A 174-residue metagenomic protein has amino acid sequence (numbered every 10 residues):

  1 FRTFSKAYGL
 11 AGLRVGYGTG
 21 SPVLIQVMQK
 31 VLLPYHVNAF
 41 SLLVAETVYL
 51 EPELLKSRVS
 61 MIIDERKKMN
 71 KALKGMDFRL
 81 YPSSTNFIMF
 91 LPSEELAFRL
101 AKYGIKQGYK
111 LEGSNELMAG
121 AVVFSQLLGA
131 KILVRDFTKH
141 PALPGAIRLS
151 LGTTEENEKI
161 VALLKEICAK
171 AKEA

Functional and structural regions predicted by a protein language model:
F1-K74, F78-Y81: PLP-dependent aminotransferase class I/II
G12, S84-T85, P141-G145: Short acidic/glycine-enriched loop/turn segments that link adjacent beta-strands
M28, V123, I160-L163: Hydrophobic side chains in well-ordered alpha-helices
P34, V134-T138: Short beta-strand/turn micro-motifs at beta-sheet edges
E46, T154-V161: Short, amphipathic alpha-helical "lid/cap" segments that border enzyme active or binding sites
I62-I63, A72-A130, I147, L151-E155: Conserved PLP-binding catalytic core of the aspartate aminotransferase-like
Q107-Y109, A130-R135, E166-E173: A common structural junction motif
